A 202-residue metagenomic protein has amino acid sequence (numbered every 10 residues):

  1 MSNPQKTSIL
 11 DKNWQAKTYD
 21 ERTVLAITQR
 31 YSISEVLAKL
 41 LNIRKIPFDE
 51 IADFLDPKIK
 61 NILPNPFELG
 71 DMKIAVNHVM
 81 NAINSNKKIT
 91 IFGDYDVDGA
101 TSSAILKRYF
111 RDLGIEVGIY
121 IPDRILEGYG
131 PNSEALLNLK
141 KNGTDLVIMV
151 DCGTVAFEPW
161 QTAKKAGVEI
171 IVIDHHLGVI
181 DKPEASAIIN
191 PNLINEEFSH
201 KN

Functional and structural regions predicted by a protein language model:
M1-N202: Replace "Mg2+/Mn2+-dependent" with "divalent metal-dependent
